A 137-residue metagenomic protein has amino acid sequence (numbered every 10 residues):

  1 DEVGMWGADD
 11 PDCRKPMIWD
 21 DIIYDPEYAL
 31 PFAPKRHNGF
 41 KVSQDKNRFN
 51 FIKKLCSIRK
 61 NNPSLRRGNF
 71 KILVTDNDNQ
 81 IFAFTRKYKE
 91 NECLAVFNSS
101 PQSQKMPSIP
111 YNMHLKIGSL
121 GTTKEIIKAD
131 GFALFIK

Functional and structural regions predicted by a protein language model:
D1-K105, Y111, E125, A129: Loop/helix patches that line or flank the sugar-binding groove of alpha-linked glycan CAZymes
P110-G121: Solvent-exposed beta-hairpin/edge-strand motifs
T122-K137: C-terminal beta-strand-rich structural cap/linker in extracellular carbohydrate-active enzymes
